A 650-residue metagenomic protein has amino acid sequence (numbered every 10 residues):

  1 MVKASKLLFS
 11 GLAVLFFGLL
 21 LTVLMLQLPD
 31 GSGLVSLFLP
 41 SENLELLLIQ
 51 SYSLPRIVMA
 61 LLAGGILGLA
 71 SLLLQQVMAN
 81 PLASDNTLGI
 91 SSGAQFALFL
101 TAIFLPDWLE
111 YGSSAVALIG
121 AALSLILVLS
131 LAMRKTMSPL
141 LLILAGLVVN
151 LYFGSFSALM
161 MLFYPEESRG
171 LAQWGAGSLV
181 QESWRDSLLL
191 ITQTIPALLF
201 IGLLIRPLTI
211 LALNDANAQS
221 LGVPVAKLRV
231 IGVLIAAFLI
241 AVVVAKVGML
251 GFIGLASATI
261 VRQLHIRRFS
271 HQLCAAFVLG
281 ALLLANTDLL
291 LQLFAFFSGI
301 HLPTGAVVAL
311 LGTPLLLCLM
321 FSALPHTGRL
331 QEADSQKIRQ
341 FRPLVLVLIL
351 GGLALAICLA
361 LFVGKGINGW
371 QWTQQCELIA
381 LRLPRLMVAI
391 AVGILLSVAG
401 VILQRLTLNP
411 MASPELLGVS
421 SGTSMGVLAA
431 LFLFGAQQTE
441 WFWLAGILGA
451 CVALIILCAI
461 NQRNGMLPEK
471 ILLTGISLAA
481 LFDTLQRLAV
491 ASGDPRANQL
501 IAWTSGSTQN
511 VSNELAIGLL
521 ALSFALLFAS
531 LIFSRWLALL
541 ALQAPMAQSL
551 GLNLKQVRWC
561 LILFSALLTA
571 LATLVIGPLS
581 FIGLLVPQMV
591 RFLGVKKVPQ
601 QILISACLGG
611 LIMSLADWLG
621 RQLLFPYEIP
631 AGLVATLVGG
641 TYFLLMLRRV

Functional and structural regions predicted by a protein language model:
M1-V650: Alpha-helical transmembrane segments in inner-membrane proteins
